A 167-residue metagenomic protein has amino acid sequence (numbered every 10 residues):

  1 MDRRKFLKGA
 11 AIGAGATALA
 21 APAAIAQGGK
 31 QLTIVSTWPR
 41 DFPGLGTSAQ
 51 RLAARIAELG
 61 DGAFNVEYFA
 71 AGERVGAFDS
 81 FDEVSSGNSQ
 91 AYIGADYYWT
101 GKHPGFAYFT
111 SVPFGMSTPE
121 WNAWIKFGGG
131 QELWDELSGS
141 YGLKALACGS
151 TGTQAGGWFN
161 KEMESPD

Functional and structural regions predicted by a protein language model:
K5-A26: N-terminal export signals
L19-T37, A57-N65, G139, K161-D167: Immediate post-signal peptide segment of exported/extracytoplasmic ligand-binding proteins
T33-R51, A71-G76: Extracytoplasmic "Venus flytrap"
A54, A95-D167: Contiguous mixed-secondary-structure segments that line small-molecule binding/active-site clefts of soluble domains
G62-F64, S80-G94: Alpha-to-beta junction loops
V66-Y68, A145: Generic structural signal for residues in well-ordered beta-strands
Y68-D82, T151: Short helix-initiation/N-cap motifs at beta->coil->alpha
